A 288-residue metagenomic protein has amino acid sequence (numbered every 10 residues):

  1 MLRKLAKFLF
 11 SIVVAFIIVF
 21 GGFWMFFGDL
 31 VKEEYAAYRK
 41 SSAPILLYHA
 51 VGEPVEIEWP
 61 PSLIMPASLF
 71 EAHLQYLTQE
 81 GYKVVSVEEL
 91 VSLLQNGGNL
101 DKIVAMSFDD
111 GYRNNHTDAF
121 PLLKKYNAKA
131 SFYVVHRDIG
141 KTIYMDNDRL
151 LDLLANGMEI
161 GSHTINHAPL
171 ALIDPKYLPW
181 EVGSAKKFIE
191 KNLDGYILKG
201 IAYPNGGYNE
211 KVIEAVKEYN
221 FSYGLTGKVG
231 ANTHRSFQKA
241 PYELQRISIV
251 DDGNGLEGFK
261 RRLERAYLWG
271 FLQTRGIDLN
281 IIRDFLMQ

Functional and structural regions predicted by a protein language model:
L5-S11, F16, F20-M106, R113-N114 (+1 more regions): C-terminal active-site subregion of NodB/CE4 polysaccharide deacetylases
A50, I160-H167: Histidine-centered catalytic micro-motifs
M106-S107, I160: Residue-level marker for buried hydrophobic side chains located in beta-strands that build the well-ordered beta-sheet
Y112-R113, N166: Short, glycine/acidic-enriched loop or turn micro-motifs at the edges of active sites
H116-H136: A short alpha/beta connector and helix-capping loop motif
F120-N127, M145-S162, S236-F237: Acidic (Asp/Glu)-rich catalytic clusters
H136-G140, P169, P204-G207: Short histidine/acidic/glycine/proline-rich micro-motifs that form metal- and phosphate-coordinating active-site loops
I143-L150, Y177-E181: Charged helix-capping and loop-helix junction motifs
